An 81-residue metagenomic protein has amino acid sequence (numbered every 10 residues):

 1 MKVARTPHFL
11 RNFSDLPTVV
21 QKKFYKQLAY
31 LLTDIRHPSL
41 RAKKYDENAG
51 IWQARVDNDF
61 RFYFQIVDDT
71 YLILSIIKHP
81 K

Functional and structural regions predicted by a protein language model:
M1-K2, P38: Solvent-exposed, charged interface segments at domain starts and junctions
K2-P7, R11, T18-K22, R55-R61 (+1 more regions): Enriched for short, Lys/Arg-rich terminal
H8-P38: N-terminal first-folded block
R11, Q27, T33, A49-G50 (+2 more regions): A periodicity- and composition-biased signal for non-globular, repetitive helical segments
Y25-Q27, Y45-E47, S75-K78: Short, surface-exposed linear patches
A29-A54: A short, surface-exposed loop/turn module that caps and links secondary-structure elements
